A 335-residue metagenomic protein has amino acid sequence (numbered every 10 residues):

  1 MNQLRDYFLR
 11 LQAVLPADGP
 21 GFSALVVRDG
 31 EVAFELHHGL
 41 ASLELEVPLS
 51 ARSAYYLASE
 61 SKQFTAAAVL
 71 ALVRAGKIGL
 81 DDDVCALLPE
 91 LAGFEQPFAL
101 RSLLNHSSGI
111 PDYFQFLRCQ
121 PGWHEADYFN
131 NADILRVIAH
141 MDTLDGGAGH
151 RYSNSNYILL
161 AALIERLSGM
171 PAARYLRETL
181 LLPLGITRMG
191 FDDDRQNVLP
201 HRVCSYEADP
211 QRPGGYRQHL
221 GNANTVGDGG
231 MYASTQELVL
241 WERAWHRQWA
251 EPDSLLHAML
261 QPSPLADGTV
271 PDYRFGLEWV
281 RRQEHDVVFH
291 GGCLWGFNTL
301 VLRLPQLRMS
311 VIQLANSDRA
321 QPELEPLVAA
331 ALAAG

Functional and structural regions predicted by a protein language model:
M1-L40, E165-M170, R174-R177, L182 (+1 more regions): Catalytic loop of the DD-peptidase/beta-lactamase superfamily, centered on the K-T-G motif and neighboring
P20, R28, L40-N154, M170 (+1 more regions): Active-site-proximal loop and beta-strand segments within enzyme catalytic domains
L25, N105, M189-F191: Short glycine/serine/threonine-enriched helix-capping/active-site loop that flanks the nucleotide-sugar donor pocket
A33, F64, L70-P89, L167-R195 (+1 more regions): Short, well-structured active-site flanking segments
A33-F34, L91-A99, G109-F116, P183-D194 (+1 more regions): Secretory-pathway/luminal and periplasmic proteins that interact with or process carbohydrate-rich
F34-H37, L49, S53-Y55, F114-V198 (+1 more regions): Catalytic-site signature segments of enzymes, centered on catalytic residues
I78-D81, F94-F98, N154, R174 (+4 more regions): Non-catalytic, surface-exposed connector residues within folded enzymatic/regulatory domains
C204: Predominantly extracellular/luminal carbohydrate-interaction, adhesion, and secreted-enzyme modules that are
